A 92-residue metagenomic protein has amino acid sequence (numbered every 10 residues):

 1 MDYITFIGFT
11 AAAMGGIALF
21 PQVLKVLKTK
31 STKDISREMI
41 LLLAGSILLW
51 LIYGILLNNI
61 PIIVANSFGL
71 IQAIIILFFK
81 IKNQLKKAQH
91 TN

Functional and structural regions predicted by a protein language model:
M1-N92: Alpha-helical membrane-protein topology signature
